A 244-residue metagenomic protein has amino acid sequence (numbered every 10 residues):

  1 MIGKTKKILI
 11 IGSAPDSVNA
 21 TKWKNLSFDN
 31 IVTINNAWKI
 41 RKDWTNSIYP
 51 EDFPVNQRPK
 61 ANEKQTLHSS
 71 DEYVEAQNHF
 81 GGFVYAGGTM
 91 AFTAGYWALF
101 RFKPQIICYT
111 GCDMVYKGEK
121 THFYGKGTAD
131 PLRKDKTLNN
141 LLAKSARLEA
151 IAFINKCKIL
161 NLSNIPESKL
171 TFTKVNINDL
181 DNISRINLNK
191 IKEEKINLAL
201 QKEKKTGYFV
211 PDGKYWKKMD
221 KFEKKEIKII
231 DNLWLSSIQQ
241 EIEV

Functional and structural regions predicted by a protein language model:
M1-V244: Metal-ion/cofactor- or nucleotide/acyl-coenzyme-handling active-site neighborhoods
